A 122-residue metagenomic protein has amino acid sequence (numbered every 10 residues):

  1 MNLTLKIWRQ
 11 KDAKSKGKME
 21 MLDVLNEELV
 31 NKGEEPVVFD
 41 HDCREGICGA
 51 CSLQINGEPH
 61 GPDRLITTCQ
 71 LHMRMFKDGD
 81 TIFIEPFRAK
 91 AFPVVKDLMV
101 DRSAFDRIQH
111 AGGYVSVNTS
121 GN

Functional and structural regions predicted by a protein language model:
M1-N122: Signature of N-terminal electron-transfer/Fe-S-associated modules in redox systems
